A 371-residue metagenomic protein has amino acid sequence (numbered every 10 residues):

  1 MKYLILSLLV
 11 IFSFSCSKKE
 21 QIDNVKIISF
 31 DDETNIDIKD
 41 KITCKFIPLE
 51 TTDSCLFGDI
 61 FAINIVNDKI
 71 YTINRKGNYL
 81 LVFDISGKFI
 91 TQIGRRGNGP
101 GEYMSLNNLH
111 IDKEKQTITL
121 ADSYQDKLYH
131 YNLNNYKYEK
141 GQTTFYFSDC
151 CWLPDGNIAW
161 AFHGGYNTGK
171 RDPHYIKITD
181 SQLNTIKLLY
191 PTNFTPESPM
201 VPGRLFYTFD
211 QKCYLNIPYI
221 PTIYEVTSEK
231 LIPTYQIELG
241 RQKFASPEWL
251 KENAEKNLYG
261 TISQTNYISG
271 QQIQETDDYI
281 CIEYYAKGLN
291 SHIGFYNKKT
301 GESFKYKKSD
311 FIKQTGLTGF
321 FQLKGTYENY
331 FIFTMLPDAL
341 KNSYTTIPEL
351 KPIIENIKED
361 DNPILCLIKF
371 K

Functional and structural regions predicted by a protein language model:
K19-E50: Blade/loop signatures of beta-propeller domains
K45-N78: Beta-strand-rich domains and repeat architectures in extracellular enzymes and scaffolds, especially beta-propellers
E50-C55, D59, K88-K115, L120-S123: Blade-loop segments of beta-propeller domains
D53, G94-G101, T143-D149, T192-P196 (+2 more regions): Short coil/turn segments at the loop-to-beta-strand junctions that recur within blades of beta-propeller repeat folds
D59-A62, M104-L109, F145-L153, E197-L205 (+2 more regions): Repeated scaffold domains used in trafficking and secretory/extracellular systems, primarily beta-propellers
K69-N74, Q116-D122, G156-T168, T208-Y224 (+2 more regions): Short beta-strand elements that form the blades of beta-propeller/WD-repeat-like and other beta-sheet-rich scaffold
S105-L106, A121-D172, L188-T195: Asp-box/WD-like beta-propeller blade repeats and closely related beta-sheet repeat scaffolds
Y235-E255, K299-E328: Conserved blade-ending motifs and adjacent loop-strand segments that build the rim/top face of beta-propeller domains
